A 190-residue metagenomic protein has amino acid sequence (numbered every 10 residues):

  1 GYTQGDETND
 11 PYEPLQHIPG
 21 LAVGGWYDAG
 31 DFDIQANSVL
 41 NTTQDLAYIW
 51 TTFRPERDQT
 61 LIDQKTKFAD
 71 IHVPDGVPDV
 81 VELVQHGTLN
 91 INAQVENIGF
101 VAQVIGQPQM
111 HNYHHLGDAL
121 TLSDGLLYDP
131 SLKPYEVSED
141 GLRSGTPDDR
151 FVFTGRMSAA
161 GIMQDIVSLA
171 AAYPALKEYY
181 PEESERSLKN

Functional and structural regions predicted by a protein language model:
Y2-L40, F53-K189: Extended ligand-binding groove/face enriched in aromatic
T43-L46: HEAT-repeat alpha-solenoid elements in large eukaryotic scaffold proteins
